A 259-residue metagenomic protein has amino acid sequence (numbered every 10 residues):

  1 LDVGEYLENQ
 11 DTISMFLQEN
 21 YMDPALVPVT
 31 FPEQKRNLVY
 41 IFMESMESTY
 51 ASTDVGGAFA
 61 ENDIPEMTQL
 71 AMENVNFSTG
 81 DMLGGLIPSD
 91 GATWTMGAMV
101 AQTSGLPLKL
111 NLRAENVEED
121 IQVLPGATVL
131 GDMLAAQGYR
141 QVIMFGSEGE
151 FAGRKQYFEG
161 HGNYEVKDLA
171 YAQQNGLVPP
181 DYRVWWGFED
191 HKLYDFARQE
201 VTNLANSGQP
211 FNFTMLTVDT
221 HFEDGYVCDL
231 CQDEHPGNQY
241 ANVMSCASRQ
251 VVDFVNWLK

Functional and structural regions predicted by a protein language model:
Y6-M15: Fold-level signal for large, globular catalytic cores of enzyme and receptor domains
M15-K259: Solvent-exposed soluble domains appended to multi-pass membrane proteins
